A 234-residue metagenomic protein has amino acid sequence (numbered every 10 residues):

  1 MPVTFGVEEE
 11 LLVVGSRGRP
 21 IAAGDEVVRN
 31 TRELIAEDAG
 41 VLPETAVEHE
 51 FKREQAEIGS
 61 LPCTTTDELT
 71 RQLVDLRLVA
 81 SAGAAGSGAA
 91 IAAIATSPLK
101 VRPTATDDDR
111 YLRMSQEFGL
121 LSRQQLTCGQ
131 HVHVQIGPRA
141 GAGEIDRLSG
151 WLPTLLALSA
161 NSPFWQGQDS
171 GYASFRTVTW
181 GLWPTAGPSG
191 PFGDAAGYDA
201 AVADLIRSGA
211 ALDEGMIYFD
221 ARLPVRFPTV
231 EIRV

Functional and structural regions predicted by a protein language model:
M1-L121, L126-C128, L212, F219: Terminal catalytic/cofactor-binding subdomain
C128, I136-R233: Loop-rich catalytic cores of soluble enzymes, especially ATP-dependent carboxylate-amine ligases and other
V132: An acidic/histidine-cluster motif and surrounding catalytic segment that typifies divalent-metal-assisted enzyme active
